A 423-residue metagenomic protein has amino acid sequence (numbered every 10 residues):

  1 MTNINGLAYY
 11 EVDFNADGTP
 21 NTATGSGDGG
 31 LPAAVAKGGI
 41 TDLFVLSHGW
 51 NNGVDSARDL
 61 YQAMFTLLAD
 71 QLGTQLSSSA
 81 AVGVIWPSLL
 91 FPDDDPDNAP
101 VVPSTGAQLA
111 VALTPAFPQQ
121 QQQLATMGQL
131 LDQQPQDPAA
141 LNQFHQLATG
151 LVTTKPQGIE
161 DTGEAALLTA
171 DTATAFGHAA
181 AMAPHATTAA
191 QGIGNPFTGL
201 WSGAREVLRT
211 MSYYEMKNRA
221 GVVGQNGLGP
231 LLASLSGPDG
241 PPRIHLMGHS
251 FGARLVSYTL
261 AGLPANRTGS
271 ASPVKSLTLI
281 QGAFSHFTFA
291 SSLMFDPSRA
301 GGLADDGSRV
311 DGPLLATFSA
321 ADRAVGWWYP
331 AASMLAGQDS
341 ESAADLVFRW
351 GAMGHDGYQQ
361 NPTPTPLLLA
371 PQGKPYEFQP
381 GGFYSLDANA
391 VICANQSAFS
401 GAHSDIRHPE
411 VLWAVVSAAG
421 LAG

Functional and structural regions predicted by a protein language model:
M1-A36, N51, S79: N-terminal charged/capping segments associated with class I S-adenosyl-L-methionine
M1-P20, N98-A112, F176-P242, T259-G423: Lipolytic serine-hydrolase domain surface
G38-T41, S77: A short, charged/proline- and glycine-enriched loop that marks the coil->beta-strand transition at the N-terminal
T41-G49: Short beta-strand element of the alpha/beta-hydrolase
N51-A57, F287: Short substrate-entry loop that stabilizes the transition state in hydrolases
R58-V82: Short amphipathic alpha-helix adjacent to the substrate-entry channel of hydrolases
I85-S202: Non-catalytic, alpha-helical, charged scaffold/linker segments that couple or flank catalytic or architectural cores
M247-G252, V256: Gly/Ala-rich beta-loop-alpha elbow adjacent to hydrolase catalytic centers
